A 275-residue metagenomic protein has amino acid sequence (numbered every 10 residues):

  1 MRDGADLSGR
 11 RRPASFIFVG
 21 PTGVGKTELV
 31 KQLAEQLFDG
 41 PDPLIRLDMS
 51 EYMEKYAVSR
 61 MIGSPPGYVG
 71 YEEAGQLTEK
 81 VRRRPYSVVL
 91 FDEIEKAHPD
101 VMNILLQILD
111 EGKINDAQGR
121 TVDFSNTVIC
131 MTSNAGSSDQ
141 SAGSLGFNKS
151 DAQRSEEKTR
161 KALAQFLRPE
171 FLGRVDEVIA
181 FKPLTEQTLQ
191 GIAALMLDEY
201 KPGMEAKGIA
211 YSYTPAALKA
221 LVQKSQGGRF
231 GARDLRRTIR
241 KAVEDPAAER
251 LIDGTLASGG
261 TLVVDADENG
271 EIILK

Functional and structural regions predicted by a protein language model:
M1-K275: AAA+ P-loop NTPase nucleotide-binding core of proteostasis motors
